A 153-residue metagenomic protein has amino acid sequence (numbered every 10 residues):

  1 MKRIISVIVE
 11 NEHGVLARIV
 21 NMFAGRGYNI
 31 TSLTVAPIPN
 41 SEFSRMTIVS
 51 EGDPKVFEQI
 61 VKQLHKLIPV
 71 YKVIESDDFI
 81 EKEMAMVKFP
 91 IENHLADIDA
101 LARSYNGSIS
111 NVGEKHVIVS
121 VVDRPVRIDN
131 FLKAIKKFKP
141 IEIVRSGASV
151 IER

Functional and structural regions predicted by a protein language model:
M1-R45, V49-R153: Long, contiguous binding/interaction regions
